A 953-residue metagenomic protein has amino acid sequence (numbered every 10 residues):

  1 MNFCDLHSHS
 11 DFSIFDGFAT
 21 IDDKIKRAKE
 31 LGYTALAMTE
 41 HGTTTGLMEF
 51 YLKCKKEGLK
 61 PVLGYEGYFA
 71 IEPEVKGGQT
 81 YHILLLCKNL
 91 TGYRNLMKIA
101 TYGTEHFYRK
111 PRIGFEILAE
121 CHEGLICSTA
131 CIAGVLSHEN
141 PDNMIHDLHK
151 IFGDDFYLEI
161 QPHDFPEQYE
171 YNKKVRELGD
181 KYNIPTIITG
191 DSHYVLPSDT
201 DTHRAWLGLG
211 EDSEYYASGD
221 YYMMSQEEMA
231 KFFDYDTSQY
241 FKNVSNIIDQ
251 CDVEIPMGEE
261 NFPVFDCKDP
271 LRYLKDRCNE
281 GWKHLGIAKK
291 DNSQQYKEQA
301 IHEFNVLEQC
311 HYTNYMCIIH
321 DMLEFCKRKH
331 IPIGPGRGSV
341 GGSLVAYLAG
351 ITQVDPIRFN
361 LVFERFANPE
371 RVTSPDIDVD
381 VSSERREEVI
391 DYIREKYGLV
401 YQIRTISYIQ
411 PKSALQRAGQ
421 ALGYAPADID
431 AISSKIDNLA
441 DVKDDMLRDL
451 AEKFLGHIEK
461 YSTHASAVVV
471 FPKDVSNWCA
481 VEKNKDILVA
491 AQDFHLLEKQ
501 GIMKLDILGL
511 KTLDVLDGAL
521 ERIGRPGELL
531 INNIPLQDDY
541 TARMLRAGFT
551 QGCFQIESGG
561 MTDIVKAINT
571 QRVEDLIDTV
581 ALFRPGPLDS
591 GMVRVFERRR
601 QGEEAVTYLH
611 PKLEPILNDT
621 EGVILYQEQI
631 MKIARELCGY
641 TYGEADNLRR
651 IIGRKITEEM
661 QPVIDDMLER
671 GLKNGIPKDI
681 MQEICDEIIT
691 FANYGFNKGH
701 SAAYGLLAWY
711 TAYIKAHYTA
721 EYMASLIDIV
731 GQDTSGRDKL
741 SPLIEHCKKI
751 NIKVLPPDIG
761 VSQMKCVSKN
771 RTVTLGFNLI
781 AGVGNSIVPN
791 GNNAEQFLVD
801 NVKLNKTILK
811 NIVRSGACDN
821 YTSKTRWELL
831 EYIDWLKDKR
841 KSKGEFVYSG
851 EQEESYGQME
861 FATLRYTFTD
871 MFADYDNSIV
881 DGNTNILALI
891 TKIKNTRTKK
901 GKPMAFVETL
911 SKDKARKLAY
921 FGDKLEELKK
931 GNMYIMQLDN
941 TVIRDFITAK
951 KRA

Functional and structural regions predicted by a protein language model:
M1-F12, T20, K24-A35, Y68-P162 (+6 more regions): Conserved active-site carboxylates
C4, A37, T186-I188, M503: Residue-level marker for buried hydrophobic side chains located in beta-strands that build the well-ordered beta-sheet
S8, H41, Y65-G67, S192 (+1 more regions): Active-site metal-binding loops of divalent metal-dependent hydrolases
G17, I21, T43-K53, E167-N172: Active-site-adjacent beta->alpha loops and helix N-cap segments on the catalytic face of soluble alpha/beta enzymes
K29, K55, A119, H149-F152 (+5 more regions): Anion (oxyanion) recognition and catalysis
A35-M38, C54, Y194, A205 (+2 more regions): Noncatalytic, beta-rich nucleic-acid-contacting surfaces in large DNA/RNA-processing enzymes
Q168-N172, L196-L207, Y347: Histidine/acidic-residue-rich catalytic or RNA/ligand-binding cores of hydrolases and nuclease-related proteins
I184-S198, G336-R337: Short acidic/histidine-rich active-site segments
